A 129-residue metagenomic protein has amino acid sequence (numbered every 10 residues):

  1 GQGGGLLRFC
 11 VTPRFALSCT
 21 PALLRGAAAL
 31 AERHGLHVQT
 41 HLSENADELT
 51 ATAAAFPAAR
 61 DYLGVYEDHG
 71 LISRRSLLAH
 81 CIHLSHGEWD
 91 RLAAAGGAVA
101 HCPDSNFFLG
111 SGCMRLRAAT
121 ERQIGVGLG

Functional and structural regions predicted by a protein language model:
G1-I82: Metal-coordinating catalytic core of metallo-dependent amide/deamination hydrolases
L71-G129: Active-site-adjacent C-terminal substructures of enzyme catalytic domains
